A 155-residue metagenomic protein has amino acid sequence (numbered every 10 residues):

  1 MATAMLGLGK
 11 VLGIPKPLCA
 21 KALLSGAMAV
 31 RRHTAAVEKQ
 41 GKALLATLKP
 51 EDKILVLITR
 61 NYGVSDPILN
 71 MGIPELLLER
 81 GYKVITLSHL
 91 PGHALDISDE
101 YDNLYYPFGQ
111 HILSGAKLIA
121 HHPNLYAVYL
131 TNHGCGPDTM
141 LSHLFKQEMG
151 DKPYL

Functional and structural regions predicted by a protein language model:
M1-L155: An N-terminal assembly and electron-transfer interface module characteristic of large anaerobic redox and radical
